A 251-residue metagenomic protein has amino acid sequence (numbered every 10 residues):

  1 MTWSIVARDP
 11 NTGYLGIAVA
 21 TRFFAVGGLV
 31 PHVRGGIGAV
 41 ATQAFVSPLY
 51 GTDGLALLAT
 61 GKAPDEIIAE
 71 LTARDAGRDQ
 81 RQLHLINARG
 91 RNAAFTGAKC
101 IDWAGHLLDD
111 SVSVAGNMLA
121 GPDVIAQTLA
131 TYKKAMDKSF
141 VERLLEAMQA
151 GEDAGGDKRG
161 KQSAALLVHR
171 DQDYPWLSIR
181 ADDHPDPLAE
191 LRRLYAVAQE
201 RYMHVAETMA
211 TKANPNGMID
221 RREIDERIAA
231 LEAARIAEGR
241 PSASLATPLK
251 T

Functional and structural regions predicted by a protein language model:
M1-T251: N-terminal nucleophile
